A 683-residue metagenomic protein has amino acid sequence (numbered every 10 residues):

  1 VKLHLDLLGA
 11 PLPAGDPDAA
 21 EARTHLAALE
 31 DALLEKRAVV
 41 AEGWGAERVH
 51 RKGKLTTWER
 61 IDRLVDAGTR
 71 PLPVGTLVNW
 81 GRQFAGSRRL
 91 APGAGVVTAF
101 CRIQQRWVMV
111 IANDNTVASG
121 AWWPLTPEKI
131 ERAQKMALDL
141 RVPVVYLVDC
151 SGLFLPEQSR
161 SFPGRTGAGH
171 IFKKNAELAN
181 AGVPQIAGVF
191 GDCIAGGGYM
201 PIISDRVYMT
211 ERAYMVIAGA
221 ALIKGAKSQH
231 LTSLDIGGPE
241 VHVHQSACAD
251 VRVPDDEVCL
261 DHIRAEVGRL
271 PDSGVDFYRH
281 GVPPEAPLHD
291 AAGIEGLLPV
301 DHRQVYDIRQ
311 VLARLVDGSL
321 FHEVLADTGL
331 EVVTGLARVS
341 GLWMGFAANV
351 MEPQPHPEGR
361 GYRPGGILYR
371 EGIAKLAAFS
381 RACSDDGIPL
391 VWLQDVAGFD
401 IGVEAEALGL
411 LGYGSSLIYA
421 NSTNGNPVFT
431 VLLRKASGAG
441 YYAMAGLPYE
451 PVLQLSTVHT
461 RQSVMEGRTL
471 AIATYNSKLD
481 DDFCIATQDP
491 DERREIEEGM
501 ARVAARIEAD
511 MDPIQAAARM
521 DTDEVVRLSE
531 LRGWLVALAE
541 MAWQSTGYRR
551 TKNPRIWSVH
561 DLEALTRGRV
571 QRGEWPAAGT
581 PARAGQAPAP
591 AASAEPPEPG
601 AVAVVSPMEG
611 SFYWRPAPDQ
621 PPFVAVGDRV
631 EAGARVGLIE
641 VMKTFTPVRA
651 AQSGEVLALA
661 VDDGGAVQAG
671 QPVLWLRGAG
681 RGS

Functional and structural regions predicted by a protein language model:
V1-P581: Ligand-binding clefts of soluble mixed alpha/beta catalytic domains
W343, R629, R635, A666 (+1 more regions): Glycine-rich acetyl-CoA-binding "A-motif" of GNAT/NAT acetyltransferases
A577-I639, P647, S653, A660 (+1 more regions): Acidic, low-complexity mobile loops and tails
F645, V656, V673: Conserved catalytic core of two-component sensor histidine kinases, primarily the HATPase_c ATP-binding
G654-G670: Short peripheral tails and domain-boundary helices/loops at the edges of structured domains
A666-S683: Glycine- and charge-enriched low-complexity intrinsically disordered segments
